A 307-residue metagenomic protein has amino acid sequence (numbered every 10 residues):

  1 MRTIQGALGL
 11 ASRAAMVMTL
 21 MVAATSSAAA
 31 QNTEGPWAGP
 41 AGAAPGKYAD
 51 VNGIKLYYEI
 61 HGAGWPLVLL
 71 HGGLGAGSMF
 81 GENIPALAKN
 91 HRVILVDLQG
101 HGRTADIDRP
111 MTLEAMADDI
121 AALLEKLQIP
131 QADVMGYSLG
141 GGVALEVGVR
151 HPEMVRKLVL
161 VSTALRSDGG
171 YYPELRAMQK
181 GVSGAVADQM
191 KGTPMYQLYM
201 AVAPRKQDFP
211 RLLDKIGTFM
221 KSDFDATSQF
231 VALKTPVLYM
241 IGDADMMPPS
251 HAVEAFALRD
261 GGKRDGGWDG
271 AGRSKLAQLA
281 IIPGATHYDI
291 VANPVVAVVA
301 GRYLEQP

Functional and structural regions predicted by a protein language model:
R2-I4, L10-A11, M18-L67, N90-H91 (+1 more regions): Alpha/beta-hydrolase fold catalytic core
I54-A105: Conserved HGGG/HGGXW glycine-rich cap/lid loop of the alpha/beta-hydrolase fold
P85, D243-A285: Conserved loop-alpha-helix segment in the C-terminal half of the alpha/beta-hydrolase fold that carries the catalytic
L95-M135: Active-site loop/oxyanion-hole signature of alpha/beta-hydrolase fold enzymes
G142-R150, R156-Y196: Flexible "cap/lid" loop of the alpha/beta hydrolase fold
L213-Q229: Active-site nucleophile elbow and catalytic-triad environment of alpha/beta-hydrolase enzymes
L233, Y239-I241: Short beta-strand/loop motif that positions the catalytic acidic residue of the alpha/beta-hydrolase fold
A271-P307: Catalytic active-site module of serine/aspartate enzymes centered on a nucleophile-bearing elbow/loop
